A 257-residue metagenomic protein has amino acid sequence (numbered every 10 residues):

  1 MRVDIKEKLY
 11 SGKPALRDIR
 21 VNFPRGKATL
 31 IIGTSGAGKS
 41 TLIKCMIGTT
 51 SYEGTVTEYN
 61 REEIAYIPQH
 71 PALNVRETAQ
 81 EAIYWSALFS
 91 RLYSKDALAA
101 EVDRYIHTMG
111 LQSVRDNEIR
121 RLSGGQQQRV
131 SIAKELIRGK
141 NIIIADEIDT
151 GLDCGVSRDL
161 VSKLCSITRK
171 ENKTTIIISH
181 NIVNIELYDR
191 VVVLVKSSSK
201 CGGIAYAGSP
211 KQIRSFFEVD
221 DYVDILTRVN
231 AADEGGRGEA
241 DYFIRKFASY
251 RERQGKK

Functional and structural regions predicted by a protein language model:
M1-D4, S11-G12, E101, R115 (+2 more regions): Topological signature of polytopic alpha-helical transporters
I32-T34: The feature captures the beta-strand-to-loop junction immediately N-terminal to the Walker
I47: Helix-to-loop junction immediately C-terminal to a conserved catalytic motif
H70, V75-L92, E101: Q-loop/switch helix immediately C-terminal to the Walker
A97-V114: Conserved ABC ATPase "signature" region
E118-L122: Conserved ABC ATPase signature
E135-L136: ABC ATPase C-loop
E147-D149: Walker B catalytic motif
